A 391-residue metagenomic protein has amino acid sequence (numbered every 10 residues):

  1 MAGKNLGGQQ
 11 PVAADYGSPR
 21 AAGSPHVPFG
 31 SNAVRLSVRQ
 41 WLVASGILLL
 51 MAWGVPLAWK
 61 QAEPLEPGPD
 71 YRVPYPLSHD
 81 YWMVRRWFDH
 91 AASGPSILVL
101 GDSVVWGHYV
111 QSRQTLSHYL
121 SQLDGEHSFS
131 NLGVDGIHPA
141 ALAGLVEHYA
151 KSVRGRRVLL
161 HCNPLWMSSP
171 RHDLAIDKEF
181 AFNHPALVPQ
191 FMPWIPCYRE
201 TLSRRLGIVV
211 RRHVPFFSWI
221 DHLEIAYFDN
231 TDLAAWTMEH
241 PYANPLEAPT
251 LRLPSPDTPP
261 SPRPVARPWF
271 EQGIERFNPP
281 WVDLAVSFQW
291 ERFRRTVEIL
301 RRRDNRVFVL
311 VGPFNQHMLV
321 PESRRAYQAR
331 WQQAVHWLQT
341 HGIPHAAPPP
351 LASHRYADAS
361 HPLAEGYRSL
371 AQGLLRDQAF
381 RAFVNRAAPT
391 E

Functional and structural regions predicted by a protein language model:
M1-L36: N-terminal Lys/Arg-rich, disordered targeting/topogenic segments
G30-L48: N-terminal Sec-pathway targeting helices
M51-D124, S128-S130: Membrane/wall-proximal cationic-aromatic binding patches
G94, V99-M192: Membrane-embedded segments
N131-D135, V311, A347-P349: Residue-level recognition of beta-strand->loop/alpha-helix junctions
I176-R303: Secreted/periplasmic serine-hydrolase-like ester/acetyl group-modifying domain
F314-A347: Substrate-gating cap/lid alpha-helix
D358-E391: Histidine-centered active-site loop/cap adjacent to the catalytic His in serine esterases/O-acetyl transfer systems
